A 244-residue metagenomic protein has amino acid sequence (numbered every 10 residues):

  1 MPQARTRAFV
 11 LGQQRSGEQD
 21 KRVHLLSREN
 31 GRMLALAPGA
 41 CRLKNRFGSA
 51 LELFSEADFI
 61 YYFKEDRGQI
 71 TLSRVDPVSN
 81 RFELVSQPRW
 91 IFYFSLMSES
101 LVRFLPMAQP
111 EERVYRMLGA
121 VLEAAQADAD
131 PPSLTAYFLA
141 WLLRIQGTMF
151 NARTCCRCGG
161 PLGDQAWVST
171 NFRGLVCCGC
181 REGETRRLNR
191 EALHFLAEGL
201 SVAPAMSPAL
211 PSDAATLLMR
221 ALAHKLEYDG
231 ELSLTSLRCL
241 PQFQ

Functional and structural regions predicted by a protein language model:
M1-R22, L26-Q244: Non-catalytic alpha-helical scaffolds and adjoining flexible linkers that form interface surfaces for assembly
